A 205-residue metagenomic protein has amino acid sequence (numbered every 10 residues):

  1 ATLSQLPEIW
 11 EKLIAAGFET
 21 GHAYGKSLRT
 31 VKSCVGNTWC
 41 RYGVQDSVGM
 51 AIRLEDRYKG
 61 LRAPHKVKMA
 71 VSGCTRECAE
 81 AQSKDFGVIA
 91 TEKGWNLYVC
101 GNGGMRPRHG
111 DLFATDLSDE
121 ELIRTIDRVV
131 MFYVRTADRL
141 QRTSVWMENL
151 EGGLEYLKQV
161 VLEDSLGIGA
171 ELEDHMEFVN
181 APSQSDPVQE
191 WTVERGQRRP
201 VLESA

Functional and structural regions predicted by a protein language model:
A1-E92, L112, E190-A205: Small-residue-enriched alpha-helical segments and adjacent helix-cap loops that form tight helix-helix packing
S4-Q5, I9, A16, E148-E177: Terminal amphipathic helices with adjacent charged low-complexity linkers/tails
L6, G43-S47, A51, S118-L122 (+3 more regions): Generic structural signal for well-ordered, non-membrane alpha-helical segments in soluble metabolic enzymes
I14-F18, K59-A63, D127-R139, L162 (+1 more regions): Generic secondary-structure signature for well-ordered alpha-helical cores
A23-G25, A63-K68, R135-N149, G167-F178: Flexible, glycine/charged-enriched surface loops at secondary-structure junctions
T30-V31, A70-R76, S144-L154, M176-A181: A glycine-rich phosphate-binding loop feature that marks nucleotide/adenosyl-phosphate handling sites
G73, E77, Q82-Q141: Mobile "lid/hinge" segments at catalytic clefts and subdomain interfaces of large enzymes
G169-A205: Charge-rich, low-complexity terminal tails
